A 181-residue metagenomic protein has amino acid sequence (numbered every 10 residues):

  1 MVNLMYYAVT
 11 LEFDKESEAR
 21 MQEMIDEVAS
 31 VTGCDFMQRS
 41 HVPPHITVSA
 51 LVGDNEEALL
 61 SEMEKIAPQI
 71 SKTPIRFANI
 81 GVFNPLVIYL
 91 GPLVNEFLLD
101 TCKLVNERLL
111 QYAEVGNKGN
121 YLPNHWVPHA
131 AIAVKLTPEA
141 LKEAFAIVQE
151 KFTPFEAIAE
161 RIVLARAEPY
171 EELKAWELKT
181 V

Functional and structural regions predicted by a protein language model:
V2-P74, F97-E156, E171-V181: Basic, often amphipathic N-terminal segments
A8, V87, R161: Short hydrophobic/aromatic beta-strand or adjacent loop that forms the aromatic wall/cage of a ligand/substrate-binding
I80-F83, E160-E172: Glycine-rich beta-strand-turn "strand-cap" elements at beta-sheet edges
F83-L86, N124-W126: Acidic/polar active-site rim loop that often engages polyanionic ligands
